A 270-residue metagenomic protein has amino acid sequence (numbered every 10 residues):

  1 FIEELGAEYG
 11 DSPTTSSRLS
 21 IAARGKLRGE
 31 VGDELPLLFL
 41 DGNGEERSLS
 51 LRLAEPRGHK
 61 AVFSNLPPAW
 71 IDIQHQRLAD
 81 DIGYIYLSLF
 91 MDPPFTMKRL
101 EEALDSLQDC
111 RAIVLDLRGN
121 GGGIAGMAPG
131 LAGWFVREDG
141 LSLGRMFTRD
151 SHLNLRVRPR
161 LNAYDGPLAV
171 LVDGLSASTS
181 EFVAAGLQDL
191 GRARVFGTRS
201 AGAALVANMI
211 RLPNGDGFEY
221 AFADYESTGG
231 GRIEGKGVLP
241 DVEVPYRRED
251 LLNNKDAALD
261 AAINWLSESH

Functional and structural regions predicted by a protein language model:
F1-D33, D41-G42: Extended, low-hydrophobicity, Ser/Thr/Pro/Gly-biased non-transmembrane segments
F1-P13, I85, V114-D116, L190 (+3 more regions): Conserved PDZ fold ligand-binding element
K26-P213, L251, W265-S267: Cleft-lining beta-strand/loop regions that shape enzyme active-site pockets
T96, F182, G231-G237, N254-K255: Short conserved micro-motifs at the rims of enzyme active sites and ligand-binding pockets
A163, K236-Y246: The feature captures the short pre-catalytic strand/loop hairpin that immediately precedes and shapes the active-site
L175-A177, S200-A203, G217, D224-S227 (+1 more regions): Short Gly/Pro-enriched loop/turn and capping motifs at secondary-structure junctions
M209-E234, P240-D241: C-terminal structured "cap/appendage" subdomains that terminate the fold
V242-H270: Low-complexity, Gly/Ser/Thr/Pro-rich intrinsically disordered linker/tail segments
